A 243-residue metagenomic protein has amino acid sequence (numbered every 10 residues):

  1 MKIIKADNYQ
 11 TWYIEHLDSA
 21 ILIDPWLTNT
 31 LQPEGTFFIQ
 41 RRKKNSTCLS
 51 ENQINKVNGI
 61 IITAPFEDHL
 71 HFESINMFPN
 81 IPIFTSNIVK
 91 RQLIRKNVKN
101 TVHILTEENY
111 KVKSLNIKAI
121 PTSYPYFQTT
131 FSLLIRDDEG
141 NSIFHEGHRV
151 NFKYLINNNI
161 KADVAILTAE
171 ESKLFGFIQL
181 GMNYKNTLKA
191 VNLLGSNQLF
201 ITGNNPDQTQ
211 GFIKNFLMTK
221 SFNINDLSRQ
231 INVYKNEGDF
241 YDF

Functional and structural regions predicted by a protein language model:
M1-K44, Q208, K214-N215, E237-D239: Zn-dependent metallo-beta-lactamase
A6-L17, K111-V164, M182-N186: Catalytic core of the metallo-beta-lactamase
N8-Q10, T28-T30, P65-L70, K90-L93 (+5 more regions): Active-site environment of divalent metal-dependent phosphoester hydrolases
S19-I61, F72-S74, V150-N158: Pre-active-site segment of Zn-dependent metallo-hydrolases
L22-D24, V57-L70, F84-S86, I143-R149 (+3 more regions): Active-site neighborhood of phospho(di)ester-bond hydrolases with catalytic His/Asp-centered motifs
Q32, N45-Y110: Active-site HxH/HxHxD metal-binding segment of metal-dependent hydrolases
T85-G140, Q230-F243: Metallo-beta-lactamase
I88, F152-F243: Cap/insert and terminal regions of metallo-dependent hydrolase folds
